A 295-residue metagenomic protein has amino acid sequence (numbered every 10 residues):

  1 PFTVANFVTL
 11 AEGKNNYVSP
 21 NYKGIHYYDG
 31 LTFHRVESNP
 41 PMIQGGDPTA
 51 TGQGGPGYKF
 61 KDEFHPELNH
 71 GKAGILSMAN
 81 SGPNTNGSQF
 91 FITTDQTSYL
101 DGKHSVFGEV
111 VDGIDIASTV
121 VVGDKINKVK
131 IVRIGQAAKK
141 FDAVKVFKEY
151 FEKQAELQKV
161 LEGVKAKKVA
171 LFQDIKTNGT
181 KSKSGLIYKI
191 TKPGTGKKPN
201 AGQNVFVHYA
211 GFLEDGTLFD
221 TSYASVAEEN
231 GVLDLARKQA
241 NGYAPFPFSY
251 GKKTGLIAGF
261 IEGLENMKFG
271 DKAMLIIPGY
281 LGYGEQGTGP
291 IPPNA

Functional and structural regions predicted by a protein language model:
P1-A295: Cross-family detector of peptidyl-prolyl cis-trans isomerase
